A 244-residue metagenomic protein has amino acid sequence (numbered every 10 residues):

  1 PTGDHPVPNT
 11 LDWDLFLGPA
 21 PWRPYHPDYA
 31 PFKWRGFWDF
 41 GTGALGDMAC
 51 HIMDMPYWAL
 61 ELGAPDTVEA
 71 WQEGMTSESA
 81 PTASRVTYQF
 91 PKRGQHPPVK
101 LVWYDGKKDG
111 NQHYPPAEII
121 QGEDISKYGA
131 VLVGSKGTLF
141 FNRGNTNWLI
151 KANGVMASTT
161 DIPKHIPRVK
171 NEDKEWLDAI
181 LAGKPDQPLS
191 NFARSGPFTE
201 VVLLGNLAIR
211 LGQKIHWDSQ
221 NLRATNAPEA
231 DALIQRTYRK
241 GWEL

Functional and structural regions predicted by a protein language model:
P1-L244: Contiguous beta-strand/loop segments that form the cofactor/metal-binding neighborhood of enzyme cores
